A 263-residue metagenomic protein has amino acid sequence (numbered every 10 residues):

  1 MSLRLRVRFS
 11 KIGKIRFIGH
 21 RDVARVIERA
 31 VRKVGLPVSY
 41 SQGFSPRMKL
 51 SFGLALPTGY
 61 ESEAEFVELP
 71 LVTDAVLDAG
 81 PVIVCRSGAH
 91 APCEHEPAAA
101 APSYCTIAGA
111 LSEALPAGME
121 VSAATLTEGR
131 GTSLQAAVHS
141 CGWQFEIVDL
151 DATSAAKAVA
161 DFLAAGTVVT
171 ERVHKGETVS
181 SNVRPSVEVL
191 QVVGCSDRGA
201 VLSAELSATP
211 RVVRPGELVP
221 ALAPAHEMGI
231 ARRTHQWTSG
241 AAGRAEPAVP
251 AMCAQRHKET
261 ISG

Functional and structural regions predicted by a protein language model:
S2, F17, A164-G263: Core RNA-modification/binding signature centered on pseudouridine synthases
S2-L3, R8-S10, K14, I18 (+2 more regions): Extended, well-folded interaction surfaces typified by the phenylalanyl-tRNA synthetase beta subunit core
F9, L69-A75, F145-D151, A204-P210: Short beta-strand-to-loop capping motifs
R16-R21, S39, A101, C105 (+3 more regions): Ordered, soluble secondary-structure elements with a strong preference for glycine-centered loop motifs and nearby
S39-T73: Short, charge-patterned binding micro-sites
E63-G80, A98-Q144: Ordered, amphipathic secondary-structure segments that act as subunit-interaction surfaces in large macromolecular
A79-P92: Intrinsic, low-complexity polybasic segments
